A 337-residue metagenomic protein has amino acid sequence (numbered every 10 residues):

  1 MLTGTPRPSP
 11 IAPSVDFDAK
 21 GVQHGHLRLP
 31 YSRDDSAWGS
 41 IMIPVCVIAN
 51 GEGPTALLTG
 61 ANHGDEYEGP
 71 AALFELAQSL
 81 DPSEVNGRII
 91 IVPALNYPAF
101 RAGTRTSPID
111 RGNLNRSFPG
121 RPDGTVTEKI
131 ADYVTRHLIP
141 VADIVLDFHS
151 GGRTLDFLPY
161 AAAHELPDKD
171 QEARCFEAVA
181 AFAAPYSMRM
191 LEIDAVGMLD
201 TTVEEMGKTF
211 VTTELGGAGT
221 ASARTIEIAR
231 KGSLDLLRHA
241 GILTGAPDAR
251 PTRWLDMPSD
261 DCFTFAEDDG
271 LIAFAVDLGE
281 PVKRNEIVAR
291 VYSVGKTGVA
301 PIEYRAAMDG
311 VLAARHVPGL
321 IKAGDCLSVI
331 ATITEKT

Functional and structural regions predicted by a protein language model:
M1-T337: Structured catalytic-domain cores with a bias toward divalent-metal coordination
